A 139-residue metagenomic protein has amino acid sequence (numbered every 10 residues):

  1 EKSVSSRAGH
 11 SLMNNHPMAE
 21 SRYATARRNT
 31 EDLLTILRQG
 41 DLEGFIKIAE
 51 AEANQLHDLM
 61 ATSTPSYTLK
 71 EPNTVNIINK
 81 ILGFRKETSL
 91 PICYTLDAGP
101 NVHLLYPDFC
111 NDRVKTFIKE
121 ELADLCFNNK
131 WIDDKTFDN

Functional and structural regions predicted by a protein language model:
E1-N139: C-terminal nucleotide
